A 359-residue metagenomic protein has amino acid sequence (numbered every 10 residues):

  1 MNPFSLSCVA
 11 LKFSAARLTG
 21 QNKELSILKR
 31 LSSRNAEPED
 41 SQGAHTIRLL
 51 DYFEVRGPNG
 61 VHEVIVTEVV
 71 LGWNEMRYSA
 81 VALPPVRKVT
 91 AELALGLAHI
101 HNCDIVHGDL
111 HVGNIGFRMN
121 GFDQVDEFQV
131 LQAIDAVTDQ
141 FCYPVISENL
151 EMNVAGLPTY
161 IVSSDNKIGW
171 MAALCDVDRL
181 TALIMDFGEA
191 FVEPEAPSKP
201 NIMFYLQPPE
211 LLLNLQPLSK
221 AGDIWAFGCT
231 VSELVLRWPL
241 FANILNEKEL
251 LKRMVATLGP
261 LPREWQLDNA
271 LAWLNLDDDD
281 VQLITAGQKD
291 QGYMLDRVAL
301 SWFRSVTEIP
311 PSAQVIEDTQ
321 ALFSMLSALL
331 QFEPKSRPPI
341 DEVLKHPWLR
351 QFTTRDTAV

Functional and structural regions predicted by a protein language model:
M1-V359: Intrinsically disordered, low-complexity regulatory segments of kinases
